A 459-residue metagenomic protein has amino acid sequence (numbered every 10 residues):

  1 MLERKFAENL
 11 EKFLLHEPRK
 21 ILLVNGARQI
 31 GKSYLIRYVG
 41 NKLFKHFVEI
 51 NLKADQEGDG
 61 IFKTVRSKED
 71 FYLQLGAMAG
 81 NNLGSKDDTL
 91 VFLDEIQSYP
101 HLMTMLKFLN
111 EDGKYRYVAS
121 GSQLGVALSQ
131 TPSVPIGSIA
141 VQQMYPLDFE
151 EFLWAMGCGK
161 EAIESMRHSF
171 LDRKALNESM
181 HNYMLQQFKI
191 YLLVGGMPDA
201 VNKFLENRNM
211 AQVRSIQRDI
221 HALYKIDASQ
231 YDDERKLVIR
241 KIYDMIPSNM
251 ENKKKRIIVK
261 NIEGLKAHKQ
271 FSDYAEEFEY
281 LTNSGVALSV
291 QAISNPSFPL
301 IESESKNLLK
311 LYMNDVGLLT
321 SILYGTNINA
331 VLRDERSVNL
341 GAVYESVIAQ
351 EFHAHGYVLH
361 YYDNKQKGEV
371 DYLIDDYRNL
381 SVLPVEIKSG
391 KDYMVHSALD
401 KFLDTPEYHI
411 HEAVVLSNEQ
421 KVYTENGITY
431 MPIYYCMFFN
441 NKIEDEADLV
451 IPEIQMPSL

Functional and structural regions predicted by a protein language model:
L2-E17: Pre-Walker A adenine-sensing motif
K32: Conserved lysine of the Walker
L35, V39: Hydrophobic positions on the alpha1 helix immediately C-terminal to the Walker A/P-loop
A54-K86: Short glycine-rich substrate-engagement loop in P-loop NTPases that contacts/grips substrate
R116-S122, Q143: Structural recognition of the conserved hydrophobic beta-strand(s) that form the central parallel beta-sheet of P-loop
S129-N252: Interdomain motor-coupling "hinge/lid" segment immediately C-terminal to the ATP-binding subdomain of NTP-driven enzymes
N202-Y377: Accessory nucleic acid-recognition modules appended to NTPase machines
E419-L459: Domain-level recognition of nuclease-like catalytic cores that cleave nucleotide substrates
